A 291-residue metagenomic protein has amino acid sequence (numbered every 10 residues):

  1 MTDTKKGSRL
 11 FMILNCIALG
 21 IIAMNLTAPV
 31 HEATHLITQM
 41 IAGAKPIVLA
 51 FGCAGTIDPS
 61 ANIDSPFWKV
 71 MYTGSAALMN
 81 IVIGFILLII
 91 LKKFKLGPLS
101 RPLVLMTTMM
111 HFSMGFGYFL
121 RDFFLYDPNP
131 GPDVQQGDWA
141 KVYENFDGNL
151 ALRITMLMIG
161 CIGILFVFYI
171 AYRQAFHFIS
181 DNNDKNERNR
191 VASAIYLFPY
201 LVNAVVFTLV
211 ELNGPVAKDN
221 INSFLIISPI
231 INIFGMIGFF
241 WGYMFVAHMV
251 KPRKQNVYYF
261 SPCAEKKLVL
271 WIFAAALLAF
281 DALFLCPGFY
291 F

Functional and structural regions predicted by a protein language model:
M1-L10: Short, Lys/Arg-rich, polar N-terminal cytosolic tail immediately upstream of the first transmembrane signal-anchor
M12-A18: Select transmembrane alpha-helical segments in multipass membrane proteins
G20-V70: Small-residue-rich helix-interface/hinge motifs
H31, A76, V142: Divalent metal-coordination and catalytic microenvironments
I57-V82, M109-H111: Post-HExxH zinc-binding segment in Zn-dependent metallohydrolases
T73-L88, L157-F168: Hydrophobic alpha-helical transmembrane segments
K95-F291: N-terminal low-structure segments adjacent to metalloprotease catalytic domains across cellular compartments
